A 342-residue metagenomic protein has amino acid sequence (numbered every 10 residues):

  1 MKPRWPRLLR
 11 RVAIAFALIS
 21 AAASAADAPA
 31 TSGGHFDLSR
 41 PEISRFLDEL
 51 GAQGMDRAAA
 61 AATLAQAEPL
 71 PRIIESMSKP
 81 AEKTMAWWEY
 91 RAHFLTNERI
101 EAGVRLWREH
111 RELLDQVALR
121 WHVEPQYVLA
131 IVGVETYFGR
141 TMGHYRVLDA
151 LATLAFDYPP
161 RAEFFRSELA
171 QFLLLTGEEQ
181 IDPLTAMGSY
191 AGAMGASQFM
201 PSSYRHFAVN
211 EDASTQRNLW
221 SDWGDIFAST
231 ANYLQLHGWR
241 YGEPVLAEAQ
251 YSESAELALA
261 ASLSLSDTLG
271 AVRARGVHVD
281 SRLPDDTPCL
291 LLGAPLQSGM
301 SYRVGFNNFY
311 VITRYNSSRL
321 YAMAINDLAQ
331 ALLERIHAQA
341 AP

Functional and structural regions predicted by a protein language model:
K2-A13: Bacterial N-terminal signal peptides that target proteins for export
R11-A21: Bacterial N-terminal signal peptides
D27-A118: An acidic, Gly/Ser/Thr/Pro-rich helix-cap/linker signature
D37-E42, E49-Q66, A162, R166-M187 (+1 more regions): A contiguous strand-loop segment
E68-P69, E135-G139, A193, R240 (+5 more regions): Solvent-exposed loop/turn segments at secondary-structure junctions within structured extracellular/periplasmic domains
E89-S229, Q235: Acidic/His-rich structured neighborhood in mature extracellular/periplasmic domains
P183, M187-Q297: Flexible, glycine-rich surface segments
G293-P342: C-terminal functional modules
